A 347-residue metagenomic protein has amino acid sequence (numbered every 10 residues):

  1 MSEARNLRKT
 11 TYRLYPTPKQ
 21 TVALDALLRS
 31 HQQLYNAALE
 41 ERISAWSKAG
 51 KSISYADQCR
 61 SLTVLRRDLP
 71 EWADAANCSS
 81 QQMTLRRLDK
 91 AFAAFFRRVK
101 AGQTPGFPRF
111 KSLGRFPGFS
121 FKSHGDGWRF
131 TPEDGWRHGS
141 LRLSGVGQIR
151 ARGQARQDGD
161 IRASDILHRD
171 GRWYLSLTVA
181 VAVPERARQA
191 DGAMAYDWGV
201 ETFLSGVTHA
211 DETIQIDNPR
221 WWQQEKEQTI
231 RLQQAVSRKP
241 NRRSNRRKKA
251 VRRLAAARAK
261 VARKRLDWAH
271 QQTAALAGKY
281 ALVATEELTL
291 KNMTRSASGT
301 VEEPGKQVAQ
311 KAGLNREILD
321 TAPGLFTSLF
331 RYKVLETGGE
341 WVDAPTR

Functional and structural regions predicted by a protein language model:
M1-M83: Gly/serine-rich nucleotide phosphate-binding loop at the start of the catalytic core of nucleotide/ADP-ribose-handling
E3, K9, V22, S79 (+1 more regions): Positively charged, helix-rich recognition surfaces that bind polyanionic ligands
T11-R13, A163, A193: Well-ordered beta-strand positions in beta-sheet-rich domains
Y12-L14, Q148-G153, I214-I216, V342: Generic detection of short hydrophobic beta-strand segments and adjacent strand-loop junctions
R13, R87, Y174-S176: Beta-strand secondary-structure signal
V22-R29, Q33-E40, R86-A93, R97 (+4 more regions): A broad, structural surface signal
L39-E40, S44, G50, V99-K111 (+3 more regions): Short coil/turn segments at secondary-structure boundaries
A56-R169, G299, Q310, R316-D320: Acidic carboxylate diad motif detector
